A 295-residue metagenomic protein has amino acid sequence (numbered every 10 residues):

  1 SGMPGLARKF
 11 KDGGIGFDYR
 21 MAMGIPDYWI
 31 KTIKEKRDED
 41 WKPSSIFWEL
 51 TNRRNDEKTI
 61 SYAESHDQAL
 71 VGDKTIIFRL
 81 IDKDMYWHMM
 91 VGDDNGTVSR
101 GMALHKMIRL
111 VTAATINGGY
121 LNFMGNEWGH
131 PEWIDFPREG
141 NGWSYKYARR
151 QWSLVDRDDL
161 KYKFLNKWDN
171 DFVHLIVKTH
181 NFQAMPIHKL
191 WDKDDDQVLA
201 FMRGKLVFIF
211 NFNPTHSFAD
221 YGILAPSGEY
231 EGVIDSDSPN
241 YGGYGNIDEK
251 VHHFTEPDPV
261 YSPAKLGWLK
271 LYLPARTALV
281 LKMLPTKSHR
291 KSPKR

Functional and structural regions predicted by a protein language model:
S1-E139, Y145, V177, F182-G222 (+2 more regions): Conserved alpha/beta catalytic core and glycan-binding cleft of carbohydrate-active enzymes
E57, E64, M102-K106, K163-N170 (+2 more regions): A structural signal for well-ordered alpha-helical segments within the folded catalytic domains of diverse enzymes
V91-A103, S153-K163, K265-K270: Active-site rim elements
E139-L154, H252: Short glycine/proline- and charge-enriched loop/turn segments that cap or connect secondary-structure elements
R149-K189, A275-V280: Aromatic- and carboxylate-lined catalytic core of secreted/periplasmic carbohydrate-active enzymes
H174, L199, L206, T277-L281 (+1 more regions): Secreted/periplasmic carbohydrate-active enzymes, especially glycoside hydrolases
E229-S262: Trp/Gly-enriched beta-strand surface patches
E249-K294: C-terminal beta-strand-rich structural cap/linker in extracellular carbohydrate-active enzymes
